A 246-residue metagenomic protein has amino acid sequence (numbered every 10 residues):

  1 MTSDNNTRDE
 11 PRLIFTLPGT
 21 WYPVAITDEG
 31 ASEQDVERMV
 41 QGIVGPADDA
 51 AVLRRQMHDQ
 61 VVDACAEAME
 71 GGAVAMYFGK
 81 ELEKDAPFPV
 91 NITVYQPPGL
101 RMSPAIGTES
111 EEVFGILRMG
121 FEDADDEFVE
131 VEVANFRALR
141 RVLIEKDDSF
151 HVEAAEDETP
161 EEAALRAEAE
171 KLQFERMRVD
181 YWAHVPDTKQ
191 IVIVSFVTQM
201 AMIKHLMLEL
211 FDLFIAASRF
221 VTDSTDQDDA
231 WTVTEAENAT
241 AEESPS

Functional and structural regions predicted by a protein language model:
T2-F15, G107-G115, M207: Short aromatic-glycine motifs in intrinsically disordered, low-complexity regions
P11-D28: Proline-anchored loop/turn motifs at beta-strand termini and strand-loop-strand connectors
W21, I193-S246: Surface-exposed amphipathic alpha-helical segments
I26, P97-G99, F220-D223: Short beta-strand-to-coil "C-cap" segments at the C-terminal boundary of structured domains/repeats, marking
I26-M39, T225-W231: Short acidic, Gly/Pro-enriched loop/turn segments at secondary-structure junctions
Q41-G71: Aromatic- and Gly/Pro-rich amphipathic surface segment
A68-Y181, T234-S244: Signature of long, low-cysteine stretches enriched in small and polar/charged residues
P186-I193: Coil-to-beta-strand transition motifs
